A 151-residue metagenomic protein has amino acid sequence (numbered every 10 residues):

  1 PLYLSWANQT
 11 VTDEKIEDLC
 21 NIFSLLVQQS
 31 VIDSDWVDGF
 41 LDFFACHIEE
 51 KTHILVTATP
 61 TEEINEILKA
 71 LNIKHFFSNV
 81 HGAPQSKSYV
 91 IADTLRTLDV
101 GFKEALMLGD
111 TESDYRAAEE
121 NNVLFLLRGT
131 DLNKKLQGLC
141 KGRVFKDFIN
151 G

Functional and structural regions predicted by a protein language model:
P1-S30: A metal-dependent, Asp-based hydrolase signature
L2, I22, D42, C46 (+2 more regions): Alpha-helical elements of Rossmann-like donor-binding domains used by nucleotide-donor carbohydrate transfer enzymes
N8-V11, I32, N79, A83 (+1 more regions): Pocket-edge positions in alpha/beta enzyme catalytic cores
D13, L25-L55, T61, N65 (+1 more regions): Short, acidic loop-to-helix structural element flanking the phosphoryl-transfer center in phosphate-processing enzymes
E17-N21, A58, Q85: Alpha-helix N-cap/helix-start motif at coil-to-helix transitions, marked by capping-box chemistry
H53, L106-K146: Acidic, Mg2+-coordinating phosphoryl-transfer loop and its flanking beta/alpha structural elements, shared across
T61-L106, E112, R116-N121: Substrate-recognition "cap/lid" segment bordering the active-site pocket of phosphatases
H81-K87, G129-K134, I149-N150: Short, acidic/turn-prone active-site loops that include or flank metal/cofactor- and phosphate-binding residues
